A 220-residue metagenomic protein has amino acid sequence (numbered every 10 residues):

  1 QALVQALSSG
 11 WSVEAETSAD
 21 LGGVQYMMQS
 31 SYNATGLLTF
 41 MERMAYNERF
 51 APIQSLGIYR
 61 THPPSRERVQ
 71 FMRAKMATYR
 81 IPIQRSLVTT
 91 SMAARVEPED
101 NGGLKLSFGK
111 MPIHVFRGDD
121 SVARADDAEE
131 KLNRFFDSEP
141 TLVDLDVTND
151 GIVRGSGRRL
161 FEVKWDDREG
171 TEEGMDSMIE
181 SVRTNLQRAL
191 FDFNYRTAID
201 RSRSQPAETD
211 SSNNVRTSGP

Functional and structural regions predicted by a protein language model:
Q1-F71, I83-Q84, V88, E99-N101 (+1 more regions): A Zn2+-metalloprotease active-site environment signal
A74: Non-catalytic cell-wall polysaccharide-engagement segments
A77-P220: Terminal leader/tail segments of proteins
